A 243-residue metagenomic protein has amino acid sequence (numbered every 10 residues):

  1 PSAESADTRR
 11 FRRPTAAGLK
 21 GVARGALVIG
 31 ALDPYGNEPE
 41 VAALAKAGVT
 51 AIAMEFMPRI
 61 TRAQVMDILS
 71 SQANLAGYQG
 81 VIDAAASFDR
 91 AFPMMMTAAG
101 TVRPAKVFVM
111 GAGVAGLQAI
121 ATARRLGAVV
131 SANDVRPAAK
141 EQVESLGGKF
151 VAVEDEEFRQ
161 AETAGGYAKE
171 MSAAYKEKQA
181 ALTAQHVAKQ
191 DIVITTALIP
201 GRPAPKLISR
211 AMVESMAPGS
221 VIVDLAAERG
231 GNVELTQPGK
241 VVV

Functional and structural regions predicted by a protein language model:
P1-A3, R13-P14, A161-V193, A197-E214: A structured beta-alpha segment of the ubiquitous adenosine-cofactor-binding alpha/beta core
R12-R13, L32-D33, E154, L198-I199 (+1 more regions): Short glycine-/small-residue-rich Rossmann-like dinucleotide-binding loops
A16-V22, G30, L198-I208, V233-E234: Glycine/threonine-rich flexible loop motifs
L19, V41, V81, A119-I120 (+2 more regions): Generic hydrophobic/aromatic pocket-lining and core-packing "Φ" positions
L19-K106: Glycine/serine-rich phosphate-binding loop and adjoining beta1-alpha1 elements at the start of nucleotide-handling
P34-A63, R202-V243: Rossmann-fold NAD(P)-binding glycine/threonine-rich loop
P93-K189: Glycine-rich phosphate/diphosphate-binding loop of Rossmann-like nucleotide-binding domains
